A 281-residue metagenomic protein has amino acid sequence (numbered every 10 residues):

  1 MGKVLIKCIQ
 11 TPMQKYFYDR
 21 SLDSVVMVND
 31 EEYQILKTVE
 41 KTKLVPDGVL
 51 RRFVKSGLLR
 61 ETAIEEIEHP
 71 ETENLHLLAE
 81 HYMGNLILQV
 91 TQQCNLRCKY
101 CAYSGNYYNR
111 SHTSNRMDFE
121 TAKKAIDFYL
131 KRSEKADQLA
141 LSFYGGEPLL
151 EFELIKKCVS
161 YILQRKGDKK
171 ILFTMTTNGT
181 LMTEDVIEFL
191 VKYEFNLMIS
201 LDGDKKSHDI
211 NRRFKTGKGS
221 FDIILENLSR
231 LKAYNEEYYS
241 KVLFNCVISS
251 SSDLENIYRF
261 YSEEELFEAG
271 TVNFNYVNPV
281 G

Functional and structural regions predicted by a protein language model:
K3-Y18, L22, V26-M27, D47-I87 (+2 more regions): N-terminal [4Fe-4S]-dependent radical SAM core
V28-T42: Short amphipathic alpha-helical recognition elements used for nucleic-acid or partner binding across transcription
T72-E188, K192-Y193: Conserved alpha-helical substructure of the radical SAM core
I87-Q89, A140-Y144, T174-N178, M198-D202 (+2 more regions): A cross-family glycoside hydrolase active-site/sugar-binding cleft signature
N106-T121, G145-L154, D209-E226, I248-N256: Conserved non-cysteine loop/helix-boundary elements of the Radical SAM core domain that shape
Y107-Y108, P148-L150, G179-E184, N196-K218 (+1 more regions): Conserved radical SAM core fold
V191-L197, L266-E268: Glycine-enriched alpha-helix->loop->beta-strand junction motifs that scaffold or abut catalytic
I223-G281: Conserved C-terminal portion of the radical SAM core fold that forms the substrate/S-adenosylmethionine-binding
